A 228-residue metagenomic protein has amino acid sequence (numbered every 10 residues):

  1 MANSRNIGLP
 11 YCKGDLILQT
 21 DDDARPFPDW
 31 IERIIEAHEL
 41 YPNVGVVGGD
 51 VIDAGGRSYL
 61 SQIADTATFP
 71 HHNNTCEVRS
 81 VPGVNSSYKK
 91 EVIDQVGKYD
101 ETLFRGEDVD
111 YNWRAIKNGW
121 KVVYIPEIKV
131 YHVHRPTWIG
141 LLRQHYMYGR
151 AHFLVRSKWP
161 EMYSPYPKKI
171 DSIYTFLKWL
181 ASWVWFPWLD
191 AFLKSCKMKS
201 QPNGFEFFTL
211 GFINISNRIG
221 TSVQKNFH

Functional and structural regions predicted by a protein language model:
M1-C12: Glycine-rich, basic loop-to-helix element that forms the pyrophosphate-binding segment of sugar-nucleotide handling
I17: Short aromatic/hydrophobic "clamp" motif used to bind/position activated sugar donors
D21-R25: The conserved acidic donor/metal-binding loop of glycosyltransferases
D29-Y59: Conserved donor NDP-sugar-binding/catalytic core segment of glycosyltransferases
D53-G55, P70-E91, T102-G106, D110: A recurrent flexible, glycine/aromatic-enriched loop bordering the glycosyltransferase active site that acts as
S86, V92-G97, T102-K129, H134: A short, conserved alpha-helix in the catalytic core of glycosyltransferases
V122, I128-I213, N217: Active-site-adjacent helix/loop segment of glycosyltransferases that harbors family-specific signature motifs
